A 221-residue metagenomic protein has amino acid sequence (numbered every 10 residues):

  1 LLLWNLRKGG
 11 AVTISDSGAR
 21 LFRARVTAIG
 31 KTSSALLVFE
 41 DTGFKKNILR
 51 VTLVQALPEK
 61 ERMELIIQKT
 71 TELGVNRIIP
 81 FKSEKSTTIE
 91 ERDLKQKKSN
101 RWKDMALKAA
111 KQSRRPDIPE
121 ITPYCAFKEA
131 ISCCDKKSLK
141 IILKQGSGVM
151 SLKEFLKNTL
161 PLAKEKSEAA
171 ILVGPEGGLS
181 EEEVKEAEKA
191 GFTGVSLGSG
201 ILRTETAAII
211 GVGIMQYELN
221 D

Functional and structural regions predicted by a protein language model:
L1-T42: N-terminal positively charged helical leader segments and presequences
L2, T71-G74, E188: Non-catalytic positions within long, well-ordered alpha-helices that form the structural scaffold/packing of enzyme
L36, I118-T122, G194: Generic structural signal for residues in well-ordered beta-strands
G43-I142: RNA substrate-binding interface of SAM-dependent RNA methyltransferases
K137-G178, E182-E183, F192-V195: Active-site/ligand-binding-proximal alpha/beta "capping" segment
E181-D221: Structured adenosyl-cofactor binding patch, chiefly the S-adenosyl-L-methionine
